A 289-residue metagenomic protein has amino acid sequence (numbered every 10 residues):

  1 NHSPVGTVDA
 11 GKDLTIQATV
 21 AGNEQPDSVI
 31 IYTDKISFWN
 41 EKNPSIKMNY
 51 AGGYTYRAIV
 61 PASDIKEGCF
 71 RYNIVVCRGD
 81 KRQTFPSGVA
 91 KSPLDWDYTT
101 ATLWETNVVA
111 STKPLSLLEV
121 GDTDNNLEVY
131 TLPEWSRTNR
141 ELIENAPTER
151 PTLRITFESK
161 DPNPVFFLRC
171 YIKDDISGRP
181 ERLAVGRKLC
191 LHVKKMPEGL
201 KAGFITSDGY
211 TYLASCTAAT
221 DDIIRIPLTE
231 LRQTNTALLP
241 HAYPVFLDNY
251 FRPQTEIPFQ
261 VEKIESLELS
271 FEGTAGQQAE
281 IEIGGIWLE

Functional and structural regions predicted by a protein language model:
N1-N126, Y130-S136: Glycan-association/targeting regions that enable binding to alpha-glucans and other polysaccharides
T102-E289: Beta-rich carbohydrate-recognition modules and glycan-binding surfaces
